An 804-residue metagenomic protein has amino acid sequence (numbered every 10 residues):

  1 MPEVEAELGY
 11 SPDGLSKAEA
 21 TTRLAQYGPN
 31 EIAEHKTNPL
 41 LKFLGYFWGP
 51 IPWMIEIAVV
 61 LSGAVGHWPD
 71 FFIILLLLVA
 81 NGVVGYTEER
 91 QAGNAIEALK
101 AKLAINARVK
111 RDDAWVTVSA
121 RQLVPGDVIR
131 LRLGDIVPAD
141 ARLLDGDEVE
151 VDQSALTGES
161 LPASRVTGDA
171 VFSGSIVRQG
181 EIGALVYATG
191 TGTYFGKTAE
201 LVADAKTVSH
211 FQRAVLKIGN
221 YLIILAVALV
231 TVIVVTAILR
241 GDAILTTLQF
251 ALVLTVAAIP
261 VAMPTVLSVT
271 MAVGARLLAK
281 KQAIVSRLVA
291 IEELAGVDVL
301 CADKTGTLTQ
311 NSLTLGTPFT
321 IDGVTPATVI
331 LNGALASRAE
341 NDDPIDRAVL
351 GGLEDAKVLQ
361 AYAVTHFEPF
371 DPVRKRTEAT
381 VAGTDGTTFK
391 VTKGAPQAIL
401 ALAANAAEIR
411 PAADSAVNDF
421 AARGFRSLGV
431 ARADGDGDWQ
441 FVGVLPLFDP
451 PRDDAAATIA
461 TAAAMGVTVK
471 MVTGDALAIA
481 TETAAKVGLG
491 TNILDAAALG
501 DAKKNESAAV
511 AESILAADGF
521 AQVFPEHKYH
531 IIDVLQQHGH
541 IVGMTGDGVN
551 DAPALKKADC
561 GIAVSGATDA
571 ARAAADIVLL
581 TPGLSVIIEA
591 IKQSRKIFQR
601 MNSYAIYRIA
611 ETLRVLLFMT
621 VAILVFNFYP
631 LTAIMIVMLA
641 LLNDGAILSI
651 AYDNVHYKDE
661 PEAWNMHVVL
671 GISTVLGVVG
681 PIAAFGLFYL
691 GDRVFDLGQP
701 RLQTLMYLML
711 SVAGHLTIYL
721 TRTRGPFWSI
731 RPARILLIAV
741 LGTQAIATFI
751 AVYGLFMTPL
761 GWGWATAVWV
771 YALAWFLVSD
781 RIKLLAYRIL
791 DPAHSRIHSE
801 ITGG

Functional and structural regions predicted by a protein language model:
M1-V124, I129-V137, R142-E150, S154-T207 (+10 more regions): Non-lumenal N-terminal regulatory segments of integral membrane proteins
P29-V60, G93, A114-V116, D169-A170 (+8 more regions): Soluble-to-membrane junctions at the N-terminal ends of transmembrane alpha-helices in multi-pass ion-transporting
W53-I73, Y221-I259, A272, R276-Q282 (+4 more regions): Helix-interface capping motifs at the ends of transmembrane segments in multi-pass membrane proteins
P69, I73-A104, R111, K206-V299 (+6 more regions): Hydrophobic alpha-helical transmembrane segments
A80, V84, A114, Y187-G190 (+14 more regions): Conserved beta-strand/loop elements of the cytosolic catalytic core of P-type E1-E2 ATPases, chiefly in the P-domain
E150-D152, L156-T157, Q310-I330, A485-G488 (+5 more regions): Basic, amphipathic juxtamembrane/active-site segments that coordinate anionic phosphate or diphosphate groups
I233, T270, T491-M544, A558-P726 (+1 more regions): Membrane-embedded transport module
E293-F441, L447, A460, V469-G488 (+5 more regions): Cytosolic catalytic regions of ATP/NTP-dependent phosphoryl-transfer enzymes
